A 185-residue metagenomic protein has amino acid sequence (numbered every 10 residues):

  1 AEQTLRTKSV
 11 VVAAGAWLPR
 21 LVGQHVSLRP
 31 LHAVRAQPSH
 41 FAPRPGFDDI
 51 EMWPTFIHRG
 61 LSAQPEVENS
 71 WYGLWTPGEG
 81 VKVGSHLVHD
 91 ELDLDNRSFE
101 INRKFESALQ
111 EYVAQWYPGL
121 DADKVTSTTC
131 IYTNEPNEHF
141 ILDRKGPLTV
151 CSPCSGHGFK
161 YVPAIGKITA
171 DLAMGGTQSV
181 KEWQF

Functional and structural regions predicted by a protein language model:
A1: A conserved short coil-to-beta-strand element within the FAD-binding core of flavoproteins
T4, S9, A16-G146: Active-site substrate-recognition segment that forms the wall of the catalytic cavity or substrate channel
A14-G15, S152: Glycine-rich, N-terminal phosphate-binding loop of Rossmann-like dinucleotide-binding domains
G15-A16, P163: Alpha-helix N-cap/helix-start capping motif
A114-F185: C-terminal catalytic lobe of FAD-dependent flavoproteins
